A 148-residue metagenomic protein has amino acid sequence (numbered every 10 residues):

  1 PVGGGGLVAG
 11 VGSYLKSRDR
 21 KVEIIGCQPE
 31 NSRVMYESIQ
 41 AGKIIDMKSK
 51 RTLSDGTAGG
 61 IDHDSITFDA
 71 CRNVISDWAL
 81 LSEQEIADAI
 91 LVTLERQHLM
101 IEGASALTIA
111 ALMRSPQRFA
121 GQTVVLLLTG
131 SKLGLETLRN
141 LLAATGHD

Functional and structural regions predicted by a protein language model:
P1-D148: PLP-dependent amino-acid enzyme catalytic core
